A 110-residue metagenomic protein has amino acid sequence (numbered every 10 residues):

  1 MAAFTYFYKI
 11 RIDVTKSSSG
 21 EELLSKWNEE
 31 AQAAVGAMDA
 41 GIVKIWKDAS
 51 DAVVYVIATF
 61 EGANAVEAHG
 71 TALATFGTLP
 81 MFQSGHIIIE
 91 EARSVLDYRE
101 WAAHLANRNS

Functional and structural regions predicted by a protein language model:
M1-V53, A63, E67, R93-S110: Short S/T/G/P-rich N-terminal loop/turn motif that feeds into the first structured element of a domain
I12, G77-T78: Short, solvent-exposed secondary-structure junction/capping segments
V56-A58, H69-G70: Functionalized membrane-embedded alpha-helices
T59-N64, L79: Short, charged helix-to-loop "capping" segments that act as catalytic/coupling loops
E67-G77: Short amphipathic alpha-helices in soluble, non-transmembrane regions that often serve as interface/regulatory elements
T78-D97: Conserved short beta-strand edge segments in small beta-sheet-based binding/regulatory domains
